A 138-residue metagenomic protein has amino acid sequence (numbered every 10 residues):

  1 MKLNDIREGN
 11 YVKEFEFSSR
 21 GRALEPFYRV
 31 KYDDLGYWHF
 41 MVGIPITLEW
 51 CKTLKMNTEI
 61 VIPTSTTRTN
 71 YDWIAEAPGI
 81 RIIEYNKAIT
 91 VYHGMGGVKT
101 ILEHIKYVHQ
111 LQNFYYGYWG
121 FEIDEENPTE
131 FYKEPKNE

Functional and structural regions predicted by a protein language model:
M1-E138: Structural boundary micro-motifs
